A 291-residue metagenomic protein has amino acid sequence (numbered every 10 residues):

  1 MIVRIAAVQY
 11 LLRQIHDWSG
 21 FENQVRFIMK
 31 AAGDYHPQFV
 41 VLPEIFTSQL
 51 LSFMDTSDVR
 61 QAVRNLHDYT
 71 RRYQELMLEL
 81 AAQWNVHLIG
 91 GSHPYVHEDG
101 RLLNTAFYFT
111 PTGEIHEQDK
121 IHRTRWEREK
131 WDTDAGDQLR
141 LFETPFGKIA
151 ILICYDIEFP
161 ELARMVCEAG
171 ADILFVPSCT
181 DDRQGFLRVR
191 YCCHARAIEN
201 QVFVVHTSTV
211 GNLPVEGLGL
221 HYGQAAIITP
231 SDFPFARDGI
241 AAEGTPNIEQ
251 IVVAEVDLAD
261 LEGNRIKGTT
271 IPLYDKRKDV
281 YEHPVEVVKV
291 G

Functional and structural regions predicted by a protein language model:
I2-Q14, V41, T105, E117 (+2 more regions): Active-site-proximal beta-strand elements of phosphoester/diester hydrolases
A6, F107-F109, A226-I228, V252: Conserved hydrophobic/aromatic positions in well-ordered beta-strands
Q9-H16, S57-N65, G147-I149, I173-D181: Short, basic, glycine/proline-bearing loop/turn elements
W18-E22, R26-P111, D181-A195: Cys-nucleophile CN-hydrolase/nitrilase-fold catalytic domain and related Cys-dependent amidase chemistry that acts on
Y69, Y73-I89, E158-E249: CN hydrolase (nitrilase-like) catalytic-core segments centered on the catalytic cysteine and neighboring Lys/Glu
H97-A169, D182-A195, T270: Active-site catalytic loop in hydrolytic enzyme cores
K120-T133, I248-G263: A short, polar/charged loop-to-alpha-helix boundary motif
V256-G291: A short C-terminal boundary segment appended to hydrolase-like catalytic domains
